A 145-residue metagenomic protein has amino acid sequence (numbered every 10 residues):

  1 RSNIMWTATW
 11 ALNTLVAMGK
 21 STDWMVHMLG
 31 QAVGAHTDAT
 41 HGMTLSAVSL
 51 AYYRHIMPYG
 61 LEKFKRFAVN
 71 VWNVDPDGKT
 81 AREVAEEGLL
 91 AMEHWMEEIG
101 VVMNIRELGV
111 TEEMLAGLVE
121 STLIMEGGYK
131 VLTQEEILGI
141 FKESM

Functional and structural regions predicted by a protein language model:
R1-E86, L90: Active-site segments that bind and position negatively charged phosphate/pyrophosphate groups
V71, D75-M145: C-terminal charged capping/lid subdomain of soluble metabolic enzymes
